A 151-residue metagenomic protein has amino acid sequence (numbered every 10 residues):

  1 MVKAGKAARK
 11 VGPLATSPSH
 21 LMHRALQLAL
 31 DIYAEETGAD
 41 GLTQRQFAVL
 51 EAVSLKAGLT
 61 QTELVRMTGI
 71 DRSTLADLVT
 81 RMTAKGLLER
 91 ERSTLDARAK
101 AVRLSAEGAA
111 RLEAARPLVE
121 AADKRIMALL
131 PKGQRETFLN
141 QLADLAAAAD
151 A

Functional and structural regions predicted by a protein language model:
M1-D40: N-terminal leader segment of winged-helix/HTH proteins
M1-L14, K132-A151: C-terminal regulatory/oligomerization modules of transcriptional regulators
M22, V53-A57: Short helix-to-turn junction characteristic of helix-turn-helix DNA-binding domains, especially the helix
L30, G58, T62, T80-D144: Charged, amphipathic alpha-helical coiled-coil/dimerization segments
V49-L50: Short alpha-helical "packing" element that flanks the helix-turn-helix/winged-helix DNA-binding module
V65: The alpha-helix within a helix-turn-helix
